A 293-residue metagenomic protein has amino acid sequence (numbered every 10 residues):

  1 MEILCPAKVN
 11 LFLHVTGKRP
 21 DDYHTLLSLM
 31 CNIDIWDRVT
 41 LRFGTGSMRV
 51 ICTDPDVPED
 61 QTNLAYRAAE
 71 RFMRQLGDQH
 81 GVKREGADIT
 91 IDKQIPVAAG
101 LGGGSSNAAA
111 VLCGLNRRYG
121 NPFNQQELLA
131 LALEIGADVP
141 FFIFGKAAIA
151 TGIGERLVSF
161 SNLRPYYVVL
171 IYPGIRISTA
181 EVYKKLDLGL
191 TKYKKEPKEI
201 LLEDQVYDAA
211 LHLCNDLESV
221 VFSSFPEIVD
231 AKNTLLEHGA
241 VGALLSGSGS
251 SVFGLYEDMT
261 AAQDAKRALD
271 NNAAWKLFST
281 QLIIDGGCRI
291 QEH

Functional and structural regions predicted by a protein language model:
M1-A99, R117-Q126, S161-L163, Y172-P173: ATP-binding N-lobe of GHMP and related small-molecule kinases
L11, V39-L41, A65, G104 (+5 more regions): Residue-level signal for inorganic ion chemistry
C31-N32, L133-E134, P140-I143, F160-R164 (+1 more regions): Solvent-exposed alpha-helices and their adjacent loops that cap or buttress functional pockets in soluble metabolic
G46-P58, V111, L133, D204-C214: Short, basic/glycine-rich phosphate-binding loops at helix/coil junctions that contact nucleotide phosphates
T90-Y119, A137, V241-Y256: Glycine/serine-rich anion-binding loops at beta->alpha junctions that coordinate negatively charged ligand groups
A108, L112-I149: Contiguous, small/hydrophobic- and glycine-enriched helical/loop subdomains that border and often "cap" functional
F144, I149-G242, E257-H293: Conserved, helical-rich catalytic subdomain that frames metal- and/or nucleotide-binding sites in enzyme alpha/beta
